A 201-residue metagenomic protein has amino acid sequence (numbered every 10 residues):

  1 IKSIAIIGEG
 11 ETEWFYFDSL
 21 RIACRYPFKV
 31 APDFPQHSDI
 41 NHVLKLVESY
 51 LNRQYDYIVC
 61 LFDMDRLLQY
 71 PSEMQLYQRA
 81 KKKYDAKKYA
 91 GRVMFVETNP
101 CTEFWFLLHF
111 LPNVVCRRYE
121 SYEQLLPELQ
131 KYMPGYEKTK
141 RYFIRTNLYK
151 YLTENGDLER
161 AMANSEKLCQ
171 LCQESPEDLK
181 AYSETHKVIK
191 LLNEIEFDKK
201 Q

Functional and structural regions predicted by a protein language model:
I1-S3, W14-P32, L46-R53, Y57 (+1 more regions): C-terminal accessory helical subdomains adjacent to catalytic cores in phosphodiester- and nucleotide-handling enzymes
E9-E13: Short glycine-enriched loops at secondary-structure junctions
V30-I40: Short beta->alpha junction loops
